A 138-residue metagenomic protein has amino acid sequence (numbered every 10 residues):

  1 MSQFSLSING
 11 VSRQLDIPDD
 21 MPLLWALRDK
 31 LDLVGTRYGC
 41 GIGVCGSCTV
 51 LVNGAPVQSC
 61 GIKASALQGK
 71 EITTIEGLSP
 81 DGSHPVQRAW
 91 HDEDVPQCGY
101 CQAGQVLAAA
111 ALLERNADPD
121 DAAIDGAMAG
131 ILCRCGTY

Functional and structural regions predicted by a protein language model:
M1-Y138: Signature of N-terminal electron-transfer/Fe-S-associated modules in redox systems
